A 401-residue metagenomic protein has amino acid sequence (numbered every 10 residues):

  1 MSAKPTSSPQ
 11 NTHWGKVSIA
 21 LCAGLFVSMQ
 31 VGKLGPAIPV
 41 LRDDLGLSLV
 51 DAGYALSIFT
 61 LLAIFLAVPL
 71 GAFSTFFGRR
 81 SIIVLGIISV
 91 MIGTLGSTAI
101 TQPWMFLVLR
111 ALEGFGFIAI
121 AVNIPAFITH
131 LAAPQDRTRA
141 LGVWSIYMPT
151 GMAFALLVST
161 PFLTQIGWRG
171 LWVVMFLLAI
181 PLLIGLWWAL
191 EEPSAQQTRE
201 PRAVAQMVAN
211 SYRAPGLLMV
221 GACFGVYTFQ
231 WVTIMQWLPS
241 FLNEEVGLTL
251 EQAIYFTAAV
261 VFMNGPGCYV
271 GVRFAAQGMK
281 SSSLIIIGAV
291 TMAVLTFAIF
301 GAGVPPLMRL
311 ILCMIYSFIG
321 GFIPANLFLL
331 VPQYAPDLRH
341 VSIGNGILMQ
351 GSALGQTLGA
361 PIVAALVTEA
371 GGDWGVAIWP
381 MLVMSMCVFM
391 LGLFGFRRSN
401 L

Functional and structural regions predicted by a protein language model:
G35, G216-A258, G265-C268: Extracytoplasmic gate region of multi-pass secondary transporters
G46, G78, A99-W104, G247 (+1 more regions): Helix-breaking motifs and short loop linkers at transmembrane-helix boundaries and internal kinks in secondary membrane
F65-T101: Conserved MFS/SLC helix-loop-helix module at the cytosolic interface between two early adjacent transmembrane helices
A67-G78, C268-K280: Helix-to-loop junctions at the C-terminal end of transmembrane segments in multipass secondary transporters
L109-M148: Cytoplasmic helix-loop-helix junction between adjacent transmembrane helices in 12-TM secondary transporters
V143-L190: Helix-loop-helix hairpin linking two adjacent transmembrane segments in secondary transporters
S281-L327: C-terminal transmembrane helical hairpin of 12-TM major facilitator-type secondary transporters
L338-G371: A late C-terminal transmembrane helix in Major Facilitator Superfamily
